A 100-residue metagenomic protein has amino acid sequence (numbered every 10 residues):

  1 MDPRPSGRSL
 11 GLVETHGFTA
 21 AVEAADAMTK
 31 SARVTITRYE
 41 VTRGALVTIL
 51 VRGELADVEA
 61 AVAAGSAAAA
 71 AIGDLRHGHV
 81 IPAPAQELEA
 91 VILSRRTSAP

Functional and structural regions predicted by a protein language model:
M1-L46, L50-P100: Long, contiguous binding/interaction regions
